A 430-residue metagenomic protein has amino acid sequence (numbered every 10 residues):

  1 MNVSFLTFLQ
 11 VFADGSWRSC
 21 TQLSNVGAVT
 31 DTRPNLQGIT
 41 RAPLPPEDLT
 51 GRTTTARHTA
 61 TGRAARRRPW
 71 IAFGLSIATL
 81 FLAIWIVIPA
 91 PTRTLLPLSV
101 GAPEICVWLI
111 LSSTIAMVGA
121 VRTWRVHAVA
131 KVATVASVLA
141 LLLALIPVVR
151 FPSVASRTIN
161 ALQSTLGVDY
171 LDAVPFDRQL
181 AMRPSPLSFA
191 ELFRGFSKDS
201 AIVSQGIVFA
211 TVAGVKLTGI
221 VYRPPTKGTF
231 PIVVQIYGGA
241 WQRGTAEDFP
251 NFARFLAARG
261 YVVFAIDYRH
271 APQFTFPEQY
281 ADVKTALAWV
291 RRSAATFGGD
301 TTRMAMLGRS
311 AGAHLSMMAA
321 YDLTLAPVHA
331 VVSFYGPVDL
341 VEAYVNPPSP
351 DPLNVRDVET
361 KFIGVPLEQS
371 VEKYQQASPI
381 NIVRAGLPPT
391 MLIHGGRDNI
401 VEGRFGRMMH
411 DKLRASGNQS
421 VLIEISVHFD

Functional and structural regions predicted by a protein language model:
I84-L111, F176-K227: N-terminal cap/lid segment of alpha/beta-hydrolase-fold proteins
L166-P186, M317-S370: Hydrolase active-site cap/lid region
T229-G239: Short beta-strand element of the alpha/beta-hydrolase
E247-F264: Short amphipathic alpha-helix adjacent to the substrate-entry channel of hydrolases
T275-A294: Alpha/beta-hydrolase active-site loop
R291-M306: Gly/Ser-rich "nucleophile elbow"/oxyanion-hole loop immediately N-terminal to the catalytic nucleophile in hydrolases
G386, L392-H394, D398: Short beta-strand/loop motif that positions the catalytic acidic residue of the alpha/beta-hydrolase fold
N399-F405: Conserved alpha/beta-hydrolase "acid-adjacent" motif
